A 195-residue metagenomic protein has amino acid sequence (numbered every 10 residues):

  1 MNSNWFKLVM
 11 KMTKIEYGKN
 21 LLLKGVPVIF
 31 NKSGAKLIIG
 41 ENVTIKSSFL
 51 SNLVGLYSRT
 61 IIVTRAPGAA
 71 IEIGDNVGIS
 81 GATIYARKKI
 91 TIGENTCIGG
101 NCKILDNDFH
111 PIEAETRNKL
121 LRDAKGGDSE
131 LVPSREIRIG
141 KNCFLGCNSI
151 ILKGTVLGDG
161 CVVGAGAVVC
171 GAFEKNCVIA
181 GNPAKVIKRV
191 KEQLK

Functional and structural regions predicted by a protein language model:
M1-L105, P111-I112, D123, V132-N142 (+5 more regions): Domain-scale signature associated with acetyltransferase and cell-envelope carbohydrate enzymes
A114-T116: Catalytic core of non-heme Fe(II) oxygenases with the double-stranded beta-helix
N118-G126: Short, flexible helix-coil linker/hinge segments at the edges of structured domains or between repeats
D128-S129, R135-E136, V169: Short secondary-structure boundary/capping segments
F144, G158, V162, A167-V168: A generic "structured core" feature
T155: Extracellular carbohydrate recognition
V168-A172, C177: Long, compositionally biased interface segments
